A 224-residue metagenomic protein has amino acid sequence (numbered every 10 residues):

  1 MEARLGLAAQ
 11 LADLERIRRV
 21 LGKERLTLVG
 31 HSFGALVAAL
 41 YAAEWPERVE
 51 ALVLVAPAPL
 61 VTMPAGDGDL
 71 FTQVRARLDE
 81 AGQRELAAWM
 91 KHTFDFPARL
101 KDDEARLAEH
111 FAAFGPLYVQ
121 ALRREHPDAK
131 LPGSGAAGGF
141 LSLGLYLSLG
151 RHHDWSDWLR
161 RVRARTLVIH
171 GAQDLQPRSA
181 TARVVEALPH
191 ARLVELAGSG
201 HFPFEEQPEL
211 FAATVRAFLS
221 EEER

Functional and structural regions predicted by a protein language model:
M1-F33, E44, A213: Active-site loop/oxyanion-hole signature of alpha/beta-hydrolase fold enzymes
E24-D69: Conserved hydrolase catalytic core segment
V53-P97: Flexible "cap/lid" loop of the alpha/beta hydrolase fold
A87-G144, S148-L149, W158: Conserved alpha/beta-hydrolase catalytic His-Asp/Glu region
W155-R163, R183-E186: Serine-hydrolase catalytic core
V162, V168-H170: Short beta-strand/loop motif that positions the catalytic acidic residue of the alpha/beta-hydrolase fold
L175-A180: Conserved alpha/beta-hydrolase "acid-adjacent" motif
H190-R224: Catalytic active-site module of serine/aspartate enzymes centered on a nucleophile-bearing elbow/loop
